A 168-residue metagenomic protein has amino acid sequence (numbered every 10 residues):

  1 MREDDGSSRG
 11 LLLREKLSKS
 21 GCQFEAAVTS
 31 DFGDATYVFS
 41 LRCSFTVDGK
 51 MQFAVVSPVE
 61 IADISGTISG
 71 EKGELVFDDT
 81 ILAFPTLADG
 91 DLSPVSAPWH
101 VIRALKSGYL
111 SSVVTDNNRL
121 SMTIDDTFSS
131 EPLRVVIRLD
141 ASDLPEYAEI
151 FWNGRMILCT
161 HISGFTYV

Functional and structural regions predicted by a protein language model:
M1-V47, T166-V168: N-terminal leader/targeting segments and the immediate start of mature chains
V28-F32, F45-G49, S57-V59, F128 (+3 more regions): Beta-strand elements of well-folded, non-transmembrane domains
G49-K50, K72, S142-Y147: A short glycine-rich beta-turn/N-cap micro-motif
V55-S57, V76-D79, E149-N153: Beta-turn initiation residues at beta-strand->coil junctions
A62-S65: Flexible beta-edge/linker motif
E74-K106: Acidic/charged, solvent-exposed loop-and-adjacent secondary-structure segments enriched in E/D, K/R, S/T, and G/P
S112-V168: Gly/Pro-enriched, hydrophobic low-complexity segments that function as extracytoplasmic propeptides/linkers
